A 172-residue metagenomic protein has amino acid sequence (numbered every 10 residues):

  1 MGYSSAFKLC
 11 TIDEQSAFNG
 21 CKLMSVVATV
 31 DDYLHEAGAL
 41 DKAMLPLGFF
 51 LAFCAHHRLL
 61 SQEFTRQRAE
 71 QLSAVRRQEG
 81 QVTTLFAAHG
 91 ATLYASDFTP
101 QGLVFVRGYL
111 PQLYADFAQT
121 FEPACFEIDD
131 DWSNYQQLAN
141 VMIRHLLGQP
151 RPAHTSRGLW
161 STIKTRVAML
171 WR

Functional and structural regions predicted by a protein language model:
G2-E14, F18-G80: N-terminal low-complexity, intrinsically disordered segments
S5, E14-G20, T99, Q112 (+2 more regions): Compositionally biased, intrinsically disordered low-complexity regions
A28-V30, H35-A37, C54, N134-P150: Polar/charged low-complexity regulatory segments
L59-E63, A95, T99, P152: Intrinsically disordered or highly flexible coil/loop and linker segments, enriched in small and charged/polar residues
R76-L146: Amphipathic protein-protein interaction modules
T155-R172: Glycine-rich, aromatic-bearing surface loops/beta-hairpins
